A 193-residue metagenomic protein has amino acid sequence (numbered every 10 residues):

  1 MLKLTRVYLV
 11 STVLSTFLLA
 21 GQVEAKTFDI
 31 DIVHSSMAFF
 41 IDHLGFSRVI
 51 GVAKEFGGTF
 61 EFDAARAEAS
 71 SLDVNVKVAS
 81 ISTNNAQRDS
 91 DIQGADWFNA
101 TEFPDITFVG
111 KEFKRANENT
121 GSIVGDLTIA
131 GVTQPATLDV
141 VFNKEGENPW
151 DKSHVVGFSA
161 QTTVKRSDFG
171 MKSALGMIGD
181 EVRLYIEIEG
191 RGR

Functional and structural regions predicted by a protein language model:
M1-R6: Positively charged n-region of N-terminal signal peptides that target proteins for export
V7-Y8, A86: Low-complexity, intrinsically disordered regions enriched in charged/polar residues
Y8-L18: Bacterial N-terminal signal peptides
V23-R193: Low-complexity, acidic/polar, glycine-enriched regions of mature
